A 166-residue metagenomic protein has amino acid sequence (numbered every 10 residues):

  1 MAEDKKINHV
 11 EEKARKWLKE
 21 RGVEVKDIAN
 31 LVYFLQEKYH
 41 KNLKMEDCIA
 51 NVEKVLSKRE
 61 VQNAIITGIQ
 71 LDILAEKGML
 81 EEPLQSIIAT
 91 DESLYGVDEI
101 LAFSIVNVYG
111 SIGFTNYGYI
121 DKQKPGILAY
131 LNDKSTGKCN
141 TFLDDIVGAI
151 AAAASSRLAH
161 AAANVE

Functional and structural regions predicted by a protein language model:
M1-K6: Plant-biased recognition of short, low-complexity, intrinsically disordered N-terminal tails
I7-D72: N-terminal interaction modules that seed assembly of large macromolecular complexes
L18, L31, L35, L43 (+9 more regions): Generic detector of leucine side chains in alpha-helical contexts
E24, A29-L31, Q62, A75-K77 (+4 more regions): A generic structural micro-environment signature that highlights single residues at secondary-structure boundaries
N30-F34, T67-G68, L101-S111, D145-S155: Short, hydrophobic/amphipathic alpha-helical patches that form generic packing surfaces within helical domains
D47-K122: Long, charge-patterned amphipathic interaction tracts in eukaryotic proteins
G113-E166: Glycine-rich, aromatic-bearing surface loops/beta-hairpins
